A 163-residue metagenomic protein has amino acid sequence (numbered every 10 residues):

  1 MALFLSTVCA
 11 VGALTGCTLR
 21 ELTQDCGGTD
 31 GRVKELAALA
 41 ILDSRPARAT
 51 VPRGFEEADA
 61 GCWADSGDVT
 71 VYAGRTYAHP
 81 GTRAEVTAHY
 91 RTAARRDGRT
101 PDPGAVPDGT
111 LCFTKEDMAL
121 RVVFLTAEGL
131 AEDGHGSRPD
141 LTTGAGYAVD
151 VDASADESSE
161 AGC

Functional and structural regions predicted by a protein language model:
M1-C163: An acidic-aromatic pocket/loop used at catalytic or ligand-binding sites
